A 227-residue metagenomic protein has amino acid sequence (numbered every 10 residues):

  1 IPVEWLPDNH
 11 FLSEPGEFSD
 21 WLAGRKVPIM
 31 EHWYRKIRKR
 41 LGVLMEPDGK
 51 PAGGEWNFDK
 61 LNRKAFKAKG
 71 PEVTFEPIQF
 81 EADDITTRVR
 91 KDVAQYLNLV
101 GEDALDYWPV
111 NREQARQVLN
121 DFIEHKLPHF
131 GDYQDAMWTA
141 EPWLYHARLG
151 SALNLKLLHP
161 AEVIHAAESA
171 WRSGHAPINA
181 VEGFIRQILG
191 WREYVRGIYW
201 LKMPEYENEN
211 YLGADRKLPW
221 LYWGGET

Functional and structural regions predicted by a protein language model:
I1-W108: Beta-rich, aromatic/charged-enriched effector core domains that present basic-aromatic interfaces for binding
Q114: Conserved functional hotspot residues or short segments at active or partner-binding sites across diverse domains
Q117-N120, E124-T227: Gly/Thr-rich phosphate-binding loop signature of adenosyl cofactor/nucleotide-binding cores
